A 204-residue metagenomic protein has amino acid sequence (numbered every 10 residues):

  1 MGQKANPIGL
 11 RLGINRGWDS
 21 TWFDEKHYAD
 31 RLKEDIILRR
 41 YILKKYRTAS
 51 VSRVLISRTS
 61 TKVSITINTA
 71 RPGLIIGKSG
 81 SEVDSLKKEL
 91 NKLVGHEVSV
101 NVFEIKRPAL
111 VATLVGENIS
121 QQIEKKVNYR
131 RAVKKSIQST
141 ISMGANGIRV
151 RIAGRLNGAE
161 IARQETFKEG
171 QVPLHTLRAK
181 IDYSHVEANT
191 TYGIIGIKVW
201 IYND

Functional and structural regions predicted by a protein language model:
M1-D204: RNA-contacting regions in translation and RNA-metabolism proteins, encompassing KH/S1 modules where present
